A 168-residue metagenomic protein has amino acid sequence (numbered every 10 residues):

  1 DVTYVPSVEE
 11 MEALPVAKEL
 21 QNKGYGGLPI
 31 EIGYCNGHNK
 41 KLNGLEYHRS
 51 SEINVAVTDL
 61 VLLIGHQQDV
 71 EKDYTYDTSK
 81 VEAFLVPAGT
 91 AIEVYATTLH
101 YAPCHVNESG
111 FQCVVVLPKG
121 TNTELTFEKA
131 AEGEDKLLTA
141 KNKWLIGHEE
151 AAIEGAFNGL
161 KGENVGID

Functional and structural regions predicted by a protein language model:
D1-A88, A102-D168: Active-site region of the double-stranded beta-helix
T90-I92, T97-Y101: Histidine-centered metal-chelating micro-motifs
